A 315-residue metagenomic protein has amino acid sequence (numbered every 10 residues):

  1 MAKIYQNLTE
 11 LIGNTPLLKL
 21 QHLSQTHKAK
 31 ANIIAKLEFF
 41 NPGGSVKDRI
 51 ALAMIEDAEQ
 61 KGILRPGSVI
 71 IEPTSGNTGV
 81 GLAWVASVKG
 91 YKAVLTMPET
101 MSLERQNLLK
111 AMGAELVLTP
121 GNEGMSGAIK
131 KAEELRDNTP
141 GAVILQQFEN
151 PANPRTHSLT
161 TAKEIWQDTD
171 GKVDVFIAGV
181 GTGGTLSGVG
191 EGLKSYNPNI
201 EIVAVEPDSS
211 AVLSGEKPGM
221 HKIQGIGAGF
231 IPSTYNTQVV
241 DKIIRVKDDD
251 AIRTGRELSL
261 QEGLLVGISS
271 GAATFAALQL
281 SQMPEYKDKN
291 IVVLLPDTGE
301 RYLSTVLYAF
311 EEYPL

Functional and structural regions predicted by a protein language model:
M1-L315: PLP-dependent amino-acid enzyme catalytic core
